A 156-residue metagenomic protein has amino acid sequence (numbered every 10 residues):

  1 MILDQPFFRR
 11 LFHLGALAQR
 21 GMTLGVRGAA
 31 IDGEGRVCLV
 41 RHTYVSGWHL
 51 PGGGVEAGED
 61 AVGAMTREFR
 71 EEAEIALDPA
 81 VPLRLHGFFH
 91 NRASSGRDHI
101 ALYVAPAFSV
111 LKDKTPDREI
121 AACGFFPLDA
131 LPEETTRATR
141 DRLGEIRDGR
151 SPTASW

Functional and structural regions predicted by a protein language model:
M1-R27: Acidic, metal-coordinating catalytic segment for phosphate/diphosphate chemistry, firing primarily on the Nudix
G21-T23, T43, L50, G96-I100: Short connector loops at helix/strand junctions that flank enzyme active sites, especially segments positioning acidic
L24-V26, G35, D98-A101, A121: Change "...and in nucleic-acid phosphodiester-cleaving endonucleases..." to "...and in nucleic-acid processing enzymes
A30, L102-P106, G124-P127: Short, well-ordered beta-strand micro-motif
D32-E72: Conserved Nudix-box catalytic region and its N-terminal flanking loop in Nudix hydrolases and closely related
S46-G47, P116-W156: Nudix hydrolase/Nudix homology domain
A76-G87: A short coil-to-beta-strand element that immediately follows conserved catalytic motifs
G87-K112, R150: Active-site-adjacent beta-strand/loop module that shapes the phosphate/pyrophosphate-binding cleft
